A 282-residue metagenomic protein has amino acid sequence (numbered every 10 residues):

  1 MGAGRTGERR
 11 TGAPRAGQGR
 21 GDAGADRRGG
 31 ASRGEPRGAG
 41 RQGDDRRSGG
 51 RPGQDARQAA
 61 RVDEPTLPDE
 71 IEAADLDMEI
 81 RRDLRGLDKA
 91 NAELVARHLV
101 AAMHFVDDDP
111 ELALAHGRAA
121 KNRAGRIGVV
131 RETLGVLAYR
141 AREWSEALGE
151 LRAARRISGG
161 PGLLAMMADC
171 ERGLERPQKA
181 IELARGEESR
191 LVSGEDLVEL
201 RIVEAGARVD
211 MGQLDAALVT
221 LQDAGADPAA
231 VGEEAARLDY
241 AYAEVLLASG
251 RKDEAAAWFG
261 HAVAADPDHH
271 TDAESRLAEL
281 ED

Functional and structural regions predicted by a protein language model:
M1-N91, A96: Basic Arg/Gly/Lys-rich low-complexity intrinsically disordered segments
G86-N122, T133, Y139: Alpha-helical segment of the N-proximal tetratricopeptide repeat
A101, T133-L134, M167, E204 (+3 more regions): Structural register within alpha-helical repeat arrays
H104, L137, A168-C170, A207 (+2 more regions): Residue-level signature for tetratricopeptide repeat
V106-D108, A141, L174, M211 (+1 more regions): Structural motif corresponding to the intra-repeat A-B loop/turn of tetratricopeptide repeats
P110-E111, W144, P177, L214 (+2 more regions): TPR-repeat structural position
P161-A165, V192-E199, P228-A236, A264-L277: Boundary/linker segments of alpha-helical solenoid repeat arrays
